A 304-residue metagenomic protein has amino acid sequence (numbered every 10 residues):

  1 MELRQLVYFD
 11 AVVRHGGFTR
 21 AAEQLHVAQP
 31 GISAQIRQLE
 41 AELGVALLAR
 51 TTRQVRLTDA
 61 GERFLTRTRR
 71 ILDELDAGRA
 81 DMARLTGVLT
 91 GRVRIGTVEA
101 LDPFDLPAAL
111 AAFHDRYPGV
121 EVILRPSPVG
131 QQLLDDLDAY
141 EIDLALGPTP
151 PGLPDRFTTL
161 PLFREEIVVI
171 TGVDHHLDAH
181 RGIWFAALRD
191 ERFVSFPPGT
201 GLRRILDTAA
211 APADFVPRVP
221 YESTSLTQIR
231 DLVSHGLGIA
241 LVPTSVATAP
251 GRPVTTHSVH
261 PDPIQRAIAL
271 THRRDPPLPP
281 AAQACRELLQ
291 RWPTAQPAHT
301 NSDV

Functional and structural regions predicted by a protein language model:
V12-A28: Short helix-boundary/capping micro-motifs
L39-E40, F113: Conserved amphipathic alpha-helical core elements
E40-D59: A short LG(V/I)-centered, amphipathic sequence patch enriched for acidic residue(s) preceding the LG motif
E42-L43, F64-T86, A109, C285: Alpha-helical linker/hinge and terminal dimerization helices associated with HTH transcriptional regulators
T90-P151: Central regulatory/effector-binding core of bacterial HTH transcription factors
Y117, P154-L160, E165, H180 (+1 more regions): Beta-alpha-beta core module
P128-L133, D138-I142, P148, S195-T255: Hydrophobic hinge/microswitch elements
T255-H299, D303-V304: A late-sequence structural motif
